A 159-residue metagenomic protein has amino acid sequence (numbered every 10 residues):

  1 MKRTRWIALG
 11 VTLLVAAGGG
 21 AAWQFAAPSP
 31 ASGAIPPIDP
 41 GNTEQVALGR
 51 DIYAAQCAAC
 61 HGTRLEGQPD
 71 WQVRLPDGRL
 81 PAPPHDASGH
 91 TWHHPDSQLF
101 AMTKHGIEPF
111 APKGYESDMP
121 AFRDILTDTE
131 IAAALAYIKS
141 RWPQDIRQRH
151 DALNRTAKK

Functional and structural regions predicted by a protein language model:
M1-L14: N-terminal Sec-pathway targeting helices
V15-A21: Single-pass alpha-helical transmembrane signal-anchor segments
W23-I52, Q148-H150, A157: Electrostatic cytochrome c docking/interface patches
E44, R50-P81, H105-Y115, R141-Q148: Periplasmic/extracellular electron-transfer cofactor-ligation site, primarily the c-type cytochrome heme-c attachment
R64-F100, D118-I125: Gly/Gly-Pro-rich "capping" loops immediately C-terminal to redox-active cysteine motifs in periplasmic/lumenal
P112-K159: Flexible coil segments in periplasmic/lumen-exposed cytochrome c-class electron-transfer proteins
